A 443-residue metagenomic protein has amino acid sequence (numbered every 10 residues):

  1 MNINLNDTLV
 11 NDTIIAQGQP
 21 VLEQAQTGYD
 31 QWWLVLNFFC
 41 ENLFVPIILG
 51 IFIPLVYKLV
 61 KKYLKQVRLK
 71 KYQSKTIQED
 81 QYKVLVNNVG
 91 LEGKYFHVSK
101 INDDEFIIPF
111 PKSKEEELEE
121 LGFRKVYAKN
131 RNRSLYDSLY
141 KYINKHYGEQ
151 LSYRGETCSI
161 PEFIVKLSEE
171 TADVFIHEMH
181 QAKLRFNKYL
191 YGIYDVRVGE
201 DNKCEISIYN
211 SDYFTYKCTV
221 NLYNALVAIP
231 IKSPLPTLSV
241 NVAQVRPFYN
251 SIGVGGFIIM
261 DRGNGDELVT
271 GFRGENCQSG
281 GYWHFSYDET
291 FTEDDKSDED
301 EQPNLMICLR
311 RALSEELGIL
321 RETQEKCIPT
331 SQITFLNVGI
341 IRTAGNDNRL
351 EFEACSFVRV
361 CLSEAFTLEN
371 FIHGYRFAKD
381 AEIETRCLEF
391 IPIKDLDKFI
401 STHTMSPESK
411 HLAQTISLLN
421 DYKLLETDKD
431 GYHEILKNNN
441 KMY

Functional and structural regions predicted by a protein language model:
I3-Q73: Hydrophobic, helix-forming membrane-interacting segments
P54-M260, L268-V269, G274-E275, S279-Y282 (+2 more regions): Alpha-helical and coiled-coil interaction segments, frequently adjacent to or embedded within charge-biased
G256, N264-E322: Conserved Nudix-box catalytic region and its N-terminal flanking loop in Nudix hydrolases and closely related
K326-L350: Beta-rich nucleic-acid/ligand-interaction surfaces
L336, E351-C355, T385: Active-site lining segments that contact anionic ligands and/or coordinate catalytic metals
I341-F371: Active-site-adjacent beta-strand/loop module that shapes the phosphate/pyrophosphate-binding cleft
R342-N346, L368-F377, L418, Y432 (+2 more regions): Feature captures the RNA virus RNA-dependent RNA polymerase
L368-E408: Membrane-proximal bilayer-interacting regions
